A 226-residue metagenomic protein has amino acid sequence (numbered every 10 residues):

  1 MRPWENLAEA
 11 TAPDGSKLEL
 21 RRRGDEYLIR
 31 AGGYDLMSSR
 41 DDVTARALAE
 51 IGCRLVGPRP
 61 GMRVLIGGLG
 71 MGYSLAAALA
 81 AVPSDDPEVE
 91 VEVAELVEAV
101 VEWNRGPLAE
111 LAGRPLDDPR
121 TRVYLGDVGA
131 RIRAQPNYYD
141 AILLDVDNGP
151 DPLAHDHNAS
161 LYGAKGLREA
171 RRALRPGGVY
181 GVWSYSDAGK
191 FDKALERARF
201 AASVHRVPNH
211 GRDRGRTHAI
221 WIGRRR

Functional and structural regions predicted by a protein language model:
M1-R30: N-terminal auxiliary segments of SAM/dcSAM-dependent transferases
R23, G32, L144-D147: Generic beta-structure capping elements
D35-M37: Short, surface-exposed beta-strand-loop junctions and turns on beta-sheet-rich folds
D42-L174, V182-Y185, D192-K193, A198 (+2 more regions): The AdoMet/dcAdoMet-binding core of the Class I SAM-like
I222-R226: Conserved beta strand-loop-helix elements of the APE1-like EEP
